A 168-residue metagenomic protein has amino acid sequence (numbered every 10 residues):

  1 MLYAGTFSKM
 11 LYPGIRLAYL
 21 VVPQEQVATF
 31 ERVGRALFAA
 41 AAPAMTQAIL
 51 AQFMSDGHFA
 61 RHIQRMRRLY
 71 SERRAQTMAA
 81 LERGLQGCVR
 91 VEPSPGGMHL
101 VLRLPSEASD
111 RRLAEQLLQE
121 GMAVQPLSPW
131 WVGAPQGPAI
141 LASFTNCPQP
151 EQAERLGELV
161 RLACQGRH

Functional and structural regions predicted by a protein language model:
M1-H168: PLP-dependent class I/II
